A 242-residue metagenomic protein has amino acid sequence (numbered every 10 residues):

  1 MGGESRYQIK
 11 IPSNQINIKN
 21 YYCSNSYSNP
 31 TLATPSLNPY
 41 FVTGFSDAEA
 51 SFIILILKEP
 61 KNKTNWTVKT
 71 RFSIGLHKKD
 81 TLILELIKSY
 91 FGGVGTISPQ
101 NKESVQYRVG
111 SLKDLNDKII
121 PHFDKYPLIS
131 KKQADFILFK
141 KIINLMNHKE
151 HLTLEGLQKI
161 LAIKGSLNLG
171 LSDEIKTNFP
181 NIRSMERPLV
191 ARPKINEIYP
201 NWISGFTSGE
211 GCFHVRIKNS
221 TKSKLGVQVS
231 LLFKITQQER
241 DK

Functional and structural regions predicted by a protein language model:
M1-K242: Sequence-level preference for short, compositionally simple segments enriched in small aliphatic or small polar residues
